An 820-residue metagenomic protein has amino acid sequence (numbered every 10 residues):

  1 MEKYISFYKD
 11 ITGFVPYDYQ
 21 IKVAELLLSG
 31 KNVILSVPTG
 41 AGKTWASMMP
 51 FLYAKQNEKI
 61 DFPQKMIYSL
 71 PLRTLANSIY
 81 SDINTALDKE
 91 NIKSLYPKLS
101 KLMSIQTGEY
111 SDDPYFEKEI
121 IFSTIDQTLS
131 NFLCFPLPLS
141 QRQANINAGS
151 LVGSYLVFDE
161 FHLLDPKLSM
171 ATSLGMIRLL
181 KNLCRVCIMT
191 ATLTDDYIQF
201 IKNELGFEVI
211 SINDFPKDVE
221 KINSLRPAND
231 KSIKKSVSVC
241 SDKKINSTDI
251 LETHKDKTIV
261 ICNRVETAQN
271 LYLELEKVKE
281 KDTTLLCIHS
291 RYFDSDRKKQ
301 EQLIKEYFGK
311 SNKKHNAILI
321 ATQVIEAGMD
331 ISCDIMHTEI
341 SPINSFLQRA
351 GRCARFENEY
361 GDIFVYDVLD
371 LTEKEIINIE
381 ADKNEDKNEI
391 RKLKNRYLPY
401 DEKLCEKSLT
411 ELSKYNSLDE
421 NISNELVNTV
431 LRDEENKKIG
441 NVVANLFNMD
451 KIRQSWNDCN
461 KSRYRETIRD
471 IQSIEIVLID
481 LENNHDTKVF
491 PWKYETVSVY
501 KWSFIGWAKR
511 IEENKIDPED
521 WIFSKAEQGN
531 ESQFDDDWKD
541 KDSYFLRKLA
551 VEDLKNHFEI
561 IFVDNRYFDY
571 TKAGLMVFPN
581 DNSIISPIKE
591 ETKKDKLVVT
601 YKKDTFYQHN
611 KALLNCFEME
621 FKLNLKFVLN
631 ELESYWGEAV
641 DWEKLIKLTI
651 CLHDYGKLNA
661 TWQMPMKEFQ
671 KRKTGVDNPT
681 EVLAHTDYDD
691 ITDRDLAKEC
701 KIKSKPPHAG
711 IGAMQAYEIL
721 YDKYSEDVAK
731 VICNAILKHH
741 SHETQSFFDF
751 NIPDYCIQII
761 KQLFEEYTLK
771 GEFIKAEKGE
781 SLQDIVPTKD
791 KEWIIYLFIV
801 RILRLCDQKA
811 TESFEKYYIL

Functional and structural regions predicted by a protein language model:
M1-S36: Conserved pre-motif I regulatory segment
G30-P50: Walker A/P-loop
T44-W45, F62-L87, L193-Y197, V265: Conserved Walker A/P-loop ATP-binding site and its immediately adjacent core in helicase/helicase-like ATPase domains
L87-P138: Inter-Walker segment of RecA-like/P-loop motor cores
Q143-D218: Post-DEXD/H (motif II) to motif III coupling segment of the RecA-like Helicase ATP-binding lobe
L193-H254: Interdomain hinge/linker at the junction between the two RecA-like core domains of SF2 helicases
N270, K277-T283, I288-E301, S341-N580 (+3 more regions): C-terminal helicase lobe and adjacent C-terminal extensions/tails of nucleic-acid helicase motors
Y397-Y415, D419, S634-L820: Divalent metal-dependent catalytic cores for phosphoryl transfer on phosphate-bearing substrates
